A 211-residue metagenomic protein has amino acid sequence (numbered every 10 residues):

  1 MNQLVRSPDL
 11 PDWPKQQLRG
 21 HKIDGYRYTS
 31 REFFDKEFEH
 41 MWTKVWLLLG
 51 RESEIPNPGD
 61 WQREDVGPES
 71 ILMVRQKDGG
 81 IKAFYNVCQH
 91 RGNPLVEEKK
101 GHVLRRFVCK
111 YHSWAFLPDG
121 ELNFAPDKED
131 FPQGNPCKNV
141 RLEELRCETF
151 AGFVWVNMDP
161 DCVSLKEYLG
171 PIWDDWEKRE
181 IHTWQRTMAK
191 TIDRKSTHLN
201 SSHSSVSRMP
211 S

Functional and structural regions predicted by a protein language model:
M1-I81, A115-S201: Rieske [2Fe-2S] iron-sulfur-binding subdomain
D60-K110: Glycine-rich active-site/cofactor-binding loop and its immediate structural neighborhood
H90-R91, H112, T197, H203: Histidine-centered divalent metal-coordination motifs
P94, F116, S207: Alpha-helical and His/Cys-centered functional microenvironments
K99, G120, M158, S207-R208: Generic domain-boundary/flexible-linker signal
L199-S211: Single conserved hydrophobic/aromatic residue that forms the stacking wall/gate of nucleotide- or nucleobase-binding
